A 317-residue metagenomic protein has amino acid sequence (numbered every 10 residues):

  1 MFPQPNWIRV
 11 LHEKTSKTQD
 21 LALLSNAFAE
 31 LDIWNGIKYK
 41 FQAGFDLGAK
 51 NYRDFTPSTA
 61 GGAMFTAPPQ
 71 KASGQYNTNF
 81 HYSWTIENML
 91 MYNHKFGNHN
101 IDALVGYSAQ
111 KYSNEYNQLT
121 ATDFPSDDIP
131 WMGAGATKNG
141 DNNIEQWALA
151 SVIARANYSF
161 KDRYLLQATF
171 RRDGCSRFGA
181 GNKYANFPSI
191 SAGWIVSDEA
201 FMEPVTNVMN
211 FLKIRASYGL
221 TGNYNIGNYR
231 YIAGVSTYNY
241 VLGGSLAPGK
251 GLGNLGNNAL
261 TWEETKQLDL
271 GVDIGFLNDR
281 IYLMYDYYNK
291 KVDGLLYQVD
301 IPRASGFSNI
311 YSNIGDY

Functional and structural regions predicted by a protein language model:
M1-T56, P68-Y317: Extracellular/periplasmic, surface-exposed regions of secreted and cell-surface proteins
T56, G62-A63: N-terminal, polar/charged subdomain of small-to-medium soluble alpha/beta proteins
